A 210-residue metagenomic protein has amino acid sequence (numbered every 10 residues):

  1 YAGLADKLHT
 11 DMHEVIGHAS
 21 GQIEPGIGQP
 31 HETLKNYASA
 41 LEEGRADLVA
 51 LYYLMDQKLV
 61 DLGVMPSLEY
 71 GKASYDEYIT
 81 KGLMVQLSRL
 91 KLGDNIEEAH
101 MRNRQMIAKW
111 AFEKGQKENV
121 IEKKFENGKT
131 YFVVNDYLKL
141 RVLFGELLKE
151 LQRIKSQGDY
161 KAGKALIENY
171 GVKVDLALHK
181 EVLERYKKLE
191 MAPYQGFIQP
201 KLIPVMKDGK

Functional and structural regions predicted by a protein language model:
Y1-G3: Accessory "access/gating" subregions that flank catalytic or transport cores
A5-Q22, A46, L51: Active-site recognition of the HExxH zinc-binding catalytic motif
G17-P25, M55-V60: Conserved helix-loop functional segments at active or binding sites
G21-G44: Post-HEXXH active-site segment of zinc metalloproteases
A38, L51-I154: Long, well-structured alpha-helical subdomains associated with metal-dependent extracellular/ecto-lumenal hydrolases
K123-K210: Non-catalytic terminal regions of proteins
